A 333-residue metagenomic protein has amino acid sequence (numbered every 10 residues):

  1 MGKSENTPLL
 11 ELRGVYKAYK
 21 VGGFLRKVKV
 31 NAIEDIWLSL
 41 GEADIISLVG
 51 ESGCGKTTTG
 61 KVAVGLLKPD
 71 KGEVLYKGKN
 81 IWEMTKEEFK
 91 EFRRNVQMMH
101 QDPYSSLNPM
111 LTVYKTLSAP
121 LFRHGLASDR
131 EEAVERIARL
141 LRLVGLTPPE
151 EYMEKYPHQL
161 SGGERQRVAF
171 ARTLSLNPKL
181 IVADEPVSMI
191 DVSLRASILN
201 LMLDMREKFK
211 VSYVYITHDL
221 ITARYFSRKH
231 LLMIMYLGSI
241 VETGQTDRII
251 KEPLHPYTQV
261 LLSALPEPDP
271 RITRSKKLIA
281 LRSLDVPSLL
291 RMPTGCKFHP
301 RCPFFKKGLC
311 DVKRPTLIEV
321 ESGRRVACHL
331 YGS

Functional and structural regions predicted by a protein language model:
M1-E252, S263, V326, Y331-S333: ABC transporter nucleotide-binding domains
P8, Q245-S333: Charged, flexible cofactor/metal-binding loops and thiol motifs
